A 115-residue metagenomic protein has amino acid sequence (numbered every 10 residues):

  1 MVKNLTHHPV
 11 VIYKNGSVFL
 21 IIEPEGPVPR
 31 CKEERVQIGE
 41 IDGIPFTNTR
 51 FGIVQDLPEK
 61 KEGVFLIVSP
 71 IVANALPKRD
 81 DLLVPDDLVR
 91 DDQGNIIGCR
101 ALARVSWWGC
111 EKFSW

Functional and structural regions predicted by a protein language model:
M1-Y13: Hydrophobic/aromatic-rich, well-ordered segments within soluble, folded domains that form packed cores
H7-H8, G16-W115: Intrinsically disordered, low-complexity segments enriched in small/polar residues
